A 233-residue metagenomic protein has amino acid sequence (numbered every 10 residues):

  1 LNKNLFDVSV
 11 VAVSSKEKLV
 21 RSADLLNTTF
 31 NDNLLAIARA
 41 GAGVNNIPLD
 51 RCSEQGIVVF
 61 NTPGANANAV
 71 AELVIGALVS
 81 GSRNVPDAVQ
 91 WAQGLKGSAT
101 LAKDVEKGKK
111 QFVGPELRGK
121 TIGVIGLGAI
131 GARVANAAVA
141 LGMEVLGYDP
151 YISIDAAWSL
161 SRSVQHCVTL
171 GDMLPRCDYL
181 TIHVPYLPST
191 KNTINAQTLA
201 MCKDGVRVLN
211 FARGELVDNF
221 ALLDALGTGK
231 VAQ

Functional and structural regions predicted by a protein language model:
L1-F60, N195: An N-terminal-biased, well-structured beta-alpha scaffold segment characteristic of Rossmann-like dinucleotide-binding
N2-L5, F30, E116, D172-R176 (+1 more regions): Structural alpha-helical scaffold elements that stabilize or flank donor/cofactor-binding regions in carbohydrate
K16-A23, L146, P150-Q233: Rossmann-like adenosine-cofactor binding region
P63-T121: Phosphate-binding beta-alpha-beta segment of Rossmann-like dinucleotide-binding domains, i.e., the NAD(P)
L127-G128: Glycine-rich Rossmann-fold phosphate-binding loop(s) that bind the pyrophosphate of adenine dinucleotide cofactors
G131-A132: N-terminal Rossmann-fold NAD(P) dinucleotide-binding loop
A137-A138, C202: Aromatic pocket-lining residues of Rossmann-like dinucleotide-binding sites
